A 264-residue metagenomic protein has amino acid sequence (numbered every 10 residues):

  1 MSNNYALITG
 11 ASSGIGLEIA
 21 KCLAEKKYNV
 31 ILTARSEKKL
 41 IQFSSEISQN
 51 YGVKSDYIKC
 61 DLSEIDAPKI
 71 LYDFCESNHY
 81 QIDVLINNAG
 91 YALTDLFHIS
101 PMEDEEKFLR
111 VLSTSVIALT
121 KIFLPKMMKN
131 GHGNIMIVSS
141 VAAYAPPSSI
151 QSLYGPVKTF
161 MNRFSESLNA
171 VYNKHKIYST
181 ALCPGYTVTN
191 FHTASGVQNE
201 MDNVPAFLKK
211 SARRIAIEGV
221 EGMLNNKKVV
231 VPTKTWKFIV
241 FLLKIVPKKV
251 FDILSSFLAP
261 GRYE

Functional and structural regions predicted by a protein language model:
S12-G14: Conserved glycine-rich cofactor-binding loop
K26-F43: Conserved glycine-rich Rossmann-like NAD(P)H-binding loop of the short-chain dehydrogenase/reductase
N88-L93: Conserved NAD(P)H cofactor-binding loop of Rossmann-fold oxidoreductase domains
L96-H98, D104-L109: Substrate-binding pocket helix/loop in short-chain dehydrogenase/reductase
T120, P156-V157: Active-site helix of classical SDR
S140: Residue(s) in the substrate-gating loop at a strand-loop-helix junction that position the organic substrate next
A181, D202-I239: C-terminal helical subdomain
